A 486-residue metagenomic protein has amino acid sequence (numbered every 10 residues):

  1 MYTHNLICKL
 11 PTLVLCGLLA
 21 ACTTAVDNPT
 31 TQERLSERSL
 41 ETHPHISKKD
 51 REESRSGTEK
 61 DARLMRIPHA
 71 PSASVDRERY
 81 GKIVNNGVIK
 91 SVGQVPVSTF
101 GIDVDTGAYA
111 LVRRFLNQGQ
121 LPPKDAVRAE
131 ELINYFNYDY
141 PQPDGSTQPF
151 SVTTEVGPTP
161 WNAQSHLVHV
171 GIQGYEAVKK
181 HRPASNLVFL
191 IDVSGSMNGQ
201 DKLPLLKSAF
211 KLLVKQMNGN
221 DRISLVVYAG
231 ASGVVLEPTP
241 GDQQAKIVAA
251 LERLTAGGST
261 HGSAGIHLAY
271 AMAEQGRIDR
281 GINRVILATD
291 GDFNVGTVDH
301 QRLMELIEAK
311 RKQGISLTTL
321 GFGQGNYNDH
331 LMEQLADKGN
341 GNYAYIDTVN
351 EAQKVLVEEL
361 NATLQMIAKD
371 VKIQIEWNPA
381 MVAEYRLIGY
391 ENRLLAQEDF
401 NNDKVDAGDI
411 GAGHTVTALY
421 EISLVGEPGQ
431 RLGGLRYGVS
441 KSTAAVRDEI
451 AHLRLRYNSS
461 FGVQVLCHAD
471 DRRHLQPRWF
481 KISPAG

Functional and structural regions predicted by a protein language model:
Y2-P11: Bacterial N-terminal signal peptides that target proteins for export
L18-A21: C-terminal motif of bacterial Sec signal peptides marking the signal peptidase cleavage site
T23-L35, F150-V371, P379, E391 (+2 more regions): Exposed acidic/Ser/Thr-rich ligand/metal-binding surfaces
P29-K60: Juxtamembrane proline-rich low-complexity "stalk" or linker regions positioned immediately after a signal peptide
R55, K60-V104, Y109-A110, R114-F115 (+8 more regions): An acidic, Ser/Thr-enriched
P123-Y138: Extracytoplasmic
